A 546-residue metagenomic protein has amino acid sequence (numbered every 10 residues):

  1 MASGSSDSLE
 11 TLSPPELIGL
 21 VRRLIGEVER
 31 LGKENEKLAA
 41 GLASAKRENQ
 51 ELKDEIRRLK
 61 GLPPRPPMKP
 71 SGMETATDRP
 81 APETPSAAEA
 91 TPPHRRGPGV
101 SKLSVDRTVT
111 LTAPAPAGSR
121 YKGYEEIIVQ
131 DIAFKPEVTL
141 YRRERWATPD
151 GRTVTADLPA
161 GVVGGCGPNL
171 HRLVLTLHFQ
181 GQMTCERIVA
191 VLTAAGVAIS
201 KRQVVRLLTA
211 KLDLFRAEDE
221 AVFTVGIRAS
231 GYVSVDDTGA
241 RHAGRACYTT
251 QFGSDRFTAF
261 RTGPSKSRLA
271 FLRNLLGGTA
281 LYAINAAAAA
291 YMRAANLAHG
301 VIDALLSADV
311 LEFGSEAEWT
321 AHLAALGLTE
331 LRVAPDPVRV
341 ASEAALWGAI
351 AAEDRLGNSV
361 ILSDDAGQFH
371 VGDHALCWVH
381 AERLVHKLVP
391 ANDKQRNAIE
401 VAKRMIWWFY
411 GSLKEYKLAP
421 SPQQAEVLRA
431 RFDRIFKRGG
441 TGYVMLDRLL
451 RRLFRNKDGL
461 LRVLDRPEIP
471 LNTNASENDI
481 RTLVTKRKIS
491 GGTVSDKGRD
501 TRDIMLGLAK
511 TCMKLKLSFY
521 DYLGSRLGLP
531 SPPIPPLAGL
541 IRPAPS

Functional and structural regions predicted by a protein language model:
M1-G165, V205, V235, Y282-A341 (+1 more regions): Short, flexible loop/hinge motifs at secondary-structure junctions
E29, Y141-A147, R152-S546: Catalytic center-proximal scaffold of phosphoryl-transfer enzymes
